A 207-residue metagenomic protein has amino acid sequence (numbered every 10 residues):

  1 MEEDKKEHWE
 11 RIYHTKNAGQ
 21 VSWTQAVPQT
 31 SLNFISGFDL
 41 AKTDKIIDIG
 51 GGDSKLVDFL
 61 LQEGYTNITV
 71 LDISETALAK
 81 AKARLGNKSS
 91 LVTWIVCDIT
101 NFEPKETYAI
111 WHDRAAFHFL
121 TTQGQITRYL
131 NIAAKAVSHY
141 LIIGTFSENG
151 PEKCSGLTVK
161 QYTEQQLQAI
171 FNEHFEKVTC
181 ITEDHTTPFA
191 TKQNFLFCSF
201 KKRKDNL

Functional and structural regions predicted by a protein language model:
M1-E106, L120-L207: Class I (Rossmann-like) S-adenosyl-L-methionine-dependent methyltransferase catalytic domain, capturing the SAM-binding
A109: Metal-dependent phosphodiesterase/nuclease catalytic metal-binding core
H112: A conserved beta-strand element that flanks and buttresses the S-adenosyl-L-methionine
A115-F119: Short catalytic micro-motifs in class I SAM-dependent methyltransferases
